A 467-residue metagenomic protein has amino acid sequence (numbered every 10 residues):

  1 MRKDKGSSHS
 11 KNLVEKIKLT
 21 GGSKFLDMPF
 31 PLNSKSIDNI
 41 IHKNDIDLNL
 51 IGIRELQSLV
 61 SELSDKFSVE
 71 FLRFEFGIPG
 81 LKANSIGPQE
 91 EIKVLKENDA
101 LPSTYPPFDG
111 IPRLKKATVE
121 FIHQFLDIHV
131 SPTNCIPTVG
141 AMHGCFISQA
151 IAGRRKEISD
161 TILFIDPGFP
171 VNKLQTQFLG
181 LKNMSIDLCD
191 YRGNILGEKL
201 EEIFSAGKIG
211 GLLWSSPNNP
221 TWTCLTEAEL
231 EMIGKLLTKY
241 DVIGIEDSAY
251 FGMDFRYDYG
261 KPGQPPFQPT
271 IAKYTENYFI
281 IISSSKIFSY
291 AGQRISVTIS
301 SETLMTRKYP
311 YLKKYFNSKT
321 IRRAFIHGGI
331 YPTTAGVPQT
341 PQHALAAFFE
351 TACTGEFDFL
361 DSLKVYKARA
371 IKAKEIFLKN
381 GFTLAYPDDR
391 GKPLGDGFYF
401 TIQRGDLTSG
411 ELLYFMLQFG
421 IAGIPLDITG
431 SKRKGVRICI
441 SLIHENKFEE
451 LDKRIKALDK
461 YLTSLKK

Functional and structural regions predicted by a protein language model:
R2-K5, P112, E120, Q124 (+4 more regions): PLP-dependent enzyme catalytic core of the Aspartate aminotransferase-like
G6, S10-I17, P31, K273-K364: Conserved core segment of the aminotransferase class I/II
K18, G22-N33, H42-G140, F349-E356 (+1 more regions): N-terminal small-domain helix-loop-helix segment of the aminotransferase-like
I41-L48, N194, T221-E227, D254-P266 (+3 more regions): Short, flexible/disordered intra-domain loops and linkers
F76-L81, M142, F169-P170, P217-P220 (+9 more regions): Short, solvent-exposed loop/turn segments at secondary-structure junctions
A100-D241, I245, F251-T275, F279: Conserved core of the PLP fold type I
Q339-Q342, A346, F359-K374, L378 (+1 more regions): Conserved glycine-rich beta-strand-loop-beta hairpin in the small C-terminal domain of fold type I
